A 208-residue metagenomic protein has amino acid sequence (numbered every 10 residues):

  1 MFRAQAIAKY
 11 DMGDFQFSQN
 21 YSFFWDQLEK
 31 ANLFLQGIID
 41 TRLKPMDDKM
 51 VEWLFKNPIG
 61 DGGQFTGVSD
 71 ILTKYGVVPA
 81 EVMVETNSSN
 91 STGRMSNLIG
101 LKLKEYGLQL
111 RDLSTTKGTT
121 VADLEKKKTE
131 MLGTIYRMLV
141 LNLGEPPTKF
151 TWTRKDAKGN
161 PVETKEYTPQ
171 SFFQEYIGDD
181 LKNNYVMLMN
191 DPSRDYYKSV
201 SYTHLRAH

Functional and structural regions predicted by a protein language model:
M1-T120, K127-T153: Active-site nucleophile-adjacent alpha helix/oxyanion-hole segment immediately C-terminal to the catalytic cysteine
G159-S199: Long, internal scaffold/assembly segments composed of regular secondary structure
T203-H208: Conserved small/polar residues in nucleotide/adenosyl-binding loops
